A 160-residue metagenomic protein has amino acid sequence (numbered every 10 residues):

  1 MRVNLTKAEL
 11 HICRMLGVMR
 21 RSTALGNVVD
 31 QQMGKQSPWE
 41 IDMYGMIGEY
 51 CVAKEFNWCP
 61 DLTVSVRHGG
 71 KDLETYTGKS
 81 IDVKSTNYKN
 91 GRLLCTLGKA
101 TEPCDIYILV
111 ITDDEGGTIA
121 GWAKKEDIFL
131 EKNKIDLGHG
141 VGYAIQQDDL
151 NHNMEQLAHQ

Functional and structural regions predicted by a protein language model:
M1-T77, K84-Q160: Nucleic-acid endonuclease domains
